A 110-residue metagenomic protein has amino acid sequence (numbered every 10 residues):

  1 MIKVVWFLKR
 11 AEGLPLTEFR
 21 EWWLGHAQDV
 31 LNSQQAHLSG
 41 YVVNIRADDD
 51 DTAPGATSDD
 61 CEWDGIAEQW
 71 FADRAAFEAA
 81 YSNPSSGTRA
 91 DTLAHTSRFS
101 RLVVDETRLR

Functional and structural regions predicted by a protein language model:
M1-R110: Macromolecular interaction modules
